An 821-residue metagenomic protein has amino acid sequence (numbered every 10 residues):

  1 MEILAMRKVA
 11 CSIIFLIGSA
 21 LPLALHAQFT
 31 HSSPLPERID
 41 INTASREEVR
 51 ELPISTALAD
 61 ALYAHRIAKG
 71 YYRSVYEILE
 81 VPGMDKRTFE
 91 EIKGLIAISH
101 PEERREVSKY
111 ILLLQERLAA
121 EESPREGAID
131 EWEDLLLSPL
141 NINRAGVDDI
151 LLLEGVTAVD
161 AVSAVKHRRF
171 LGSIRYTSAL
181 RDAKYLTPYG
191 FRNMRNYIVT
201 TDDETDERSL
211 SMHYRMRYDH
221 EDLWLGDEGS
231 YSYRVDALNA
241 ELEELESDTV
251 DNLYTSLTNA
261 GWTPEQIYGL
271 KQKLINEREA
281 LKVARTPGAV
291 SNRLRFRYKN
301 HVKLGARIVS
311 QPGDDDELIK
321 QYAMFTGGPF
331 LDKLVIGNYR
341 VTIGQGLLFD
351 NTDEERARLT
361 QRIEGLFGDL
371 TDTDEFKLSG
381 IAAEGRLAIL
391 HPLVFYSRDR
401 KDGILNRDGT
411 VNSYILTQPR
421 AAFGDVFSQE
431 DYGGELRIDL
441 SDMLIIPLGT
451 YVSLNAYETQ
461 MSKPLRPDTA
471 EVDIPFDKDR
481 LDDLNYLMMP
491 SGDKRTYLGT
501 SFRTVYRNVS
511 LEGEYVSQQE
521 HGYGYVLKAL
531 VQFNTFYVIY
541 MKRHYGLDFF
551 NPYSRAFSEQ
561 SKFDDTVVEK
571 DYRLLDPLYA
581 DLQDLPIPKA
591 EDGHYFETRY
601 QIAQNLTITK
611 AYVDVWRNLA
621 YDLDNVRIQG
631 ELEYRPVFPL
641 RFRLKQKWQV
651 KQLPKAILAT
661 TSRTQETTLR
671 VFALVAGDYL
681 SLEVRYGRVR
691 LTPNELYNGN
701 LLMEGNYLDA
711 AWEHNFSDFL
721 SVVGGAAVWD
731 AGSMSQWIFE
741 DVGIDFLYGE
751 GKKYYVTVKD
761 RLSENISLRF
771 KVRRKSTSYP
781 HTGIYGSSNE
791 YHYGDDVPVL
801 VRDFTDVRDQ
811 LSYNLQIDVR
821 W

Functional and structural regions predicted by a protein language model:
I3-I13: Bacterial N-terminal signal peptides that target proteins for export
A27-D314, L318-Y322, P329, N338-T342: Compositionally biased linear targeting/interaction segments
V235-I267, Q345, F349-D372, Y396-S428 (+7 more regions): A subset of solvent-exposed loop/turn segments in beta-rich extracellular surface proteins, enriched in glycine
A280-P287, F376-L378, F427-Q460, P464-T469 (+1 more regions): Exposed, low-structure sequence patches enriched in small/polar residues
F296, V302, P312-D399, V531-S554: Outer membrane beta-barrel
R307-I319, D369-D372, A422-F427, V516-G522: Outer-membrane beta-barrel proteins
